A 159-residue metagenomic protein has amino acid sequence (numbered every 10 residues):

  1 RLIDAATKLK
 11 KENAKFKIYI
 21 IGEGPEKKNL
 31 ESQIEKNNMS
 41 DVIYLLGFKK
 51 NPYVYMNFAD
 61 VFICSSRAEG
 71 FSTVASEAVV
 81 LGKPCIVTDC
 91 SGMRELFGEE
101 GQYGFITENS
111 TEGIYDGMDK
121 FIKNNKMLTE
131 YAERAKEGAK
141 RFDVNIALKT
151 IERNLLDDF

Functional and structural regions predicted by a protein language model:
I3-Y44: A conserved nucleotide-sugar
K28, Y44, K50-A59, V80 (+1 more regions): Short acidic alpha-helix that forms the nucleotide-activated donor recognition element in Leloir-type transferases
F48, R67: Aromatic "clamp/platform" in nucleotide-sugar-dependent glycosyltransferases that forms part of the donor/acceptor
E77, C90-G101, F105-I106: Short acidic/histidine- and often glycine-rich active-site loop of Leloir-type glycosyltransferases that engages
P84-V87: Short hydrophobic beta-strand element within catalytic cores of glycosyltransferases and related nucleotide-activated
E99-T111, K120-N125: Conserved acidic donor-binding segment of nucleotide-sugar-dependent glycosyltransferases
K120, M127-R141: A short, well-ordered alpha-helix in the C-terminal region of glycosyltransferases
V144-F159: C-terminal alpha-helical cap of glycosyltransferases
